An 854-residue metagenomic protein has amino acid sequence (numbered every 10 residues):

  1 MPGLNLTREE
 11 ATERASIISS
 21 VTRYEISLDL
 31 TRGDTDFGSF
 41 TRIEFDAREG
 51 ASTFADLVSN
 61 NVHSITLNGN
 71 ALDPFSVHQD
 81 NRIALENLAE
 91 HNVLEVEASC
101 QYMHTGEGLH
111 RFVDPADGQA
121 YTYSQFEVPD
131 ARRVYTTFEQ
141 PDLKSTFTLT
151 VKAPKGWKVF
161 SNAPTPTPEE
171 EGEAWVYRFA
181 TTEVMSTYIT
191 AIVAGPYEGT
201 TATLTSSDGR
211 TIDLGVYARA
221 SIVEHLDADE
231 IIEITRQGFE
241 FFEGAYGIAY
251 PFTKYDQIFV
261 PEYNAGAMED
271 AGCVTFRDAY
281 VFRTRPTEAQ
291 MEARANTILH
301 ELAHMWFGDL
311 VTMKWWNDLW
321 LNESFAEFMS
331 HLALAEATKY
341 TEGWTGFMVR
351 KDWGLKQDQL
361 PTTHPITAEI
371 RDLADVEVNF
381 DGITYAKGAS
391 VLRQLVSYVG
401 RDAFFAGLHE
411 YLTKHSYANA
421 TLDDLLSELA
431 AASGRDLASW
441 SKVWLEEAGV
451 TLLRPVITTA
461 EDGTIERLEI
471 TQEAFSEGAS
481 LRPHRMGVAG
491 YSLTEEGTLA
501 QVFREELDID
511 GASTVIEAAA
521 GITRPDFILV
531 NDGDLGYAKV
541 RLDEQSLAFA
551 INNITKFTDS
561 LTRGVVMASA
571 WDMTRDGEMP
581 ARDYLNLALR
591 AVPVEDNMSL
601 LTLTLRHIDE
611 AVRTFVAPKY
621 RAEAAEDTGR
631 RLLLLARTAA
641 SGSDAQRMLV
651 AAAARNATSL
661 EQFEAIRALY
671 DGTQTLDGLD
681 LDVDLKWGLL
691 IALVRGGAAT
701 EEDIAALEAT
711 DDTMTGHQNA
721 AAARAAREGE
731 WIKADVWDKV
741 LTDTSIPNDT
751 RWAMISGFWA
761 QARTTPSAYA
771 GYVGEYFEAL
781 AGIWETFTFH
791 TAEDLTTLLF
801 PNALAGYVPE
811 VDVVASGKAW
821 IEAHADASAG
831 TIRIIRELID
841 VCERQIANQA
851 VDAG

Functional and structural regions predicted by a protein language model:
M1-G38, P115-Y121, P141, A438-K442: N-terminal, polar/Ser/Thr-rich
R8-S16, E97-T148, G195-T200, D534-S560 (+1 more regions): Glycine/proline-rich low-complexity spacer/linker segments in large multi-domain proteins
S39, F126-P129, T137-L299, F328-H331 (+4 more regions): Hydrophobic helix-coil surface modules that form long, contiguous segments used for peptide/substrate interaction
R42-S59, E139, T148-P154, D423 (+1 more regions): Surface-exposed beta-strand/loop patches in extracellular or lumenal glycoproteins
T53, L57-P115, T136-E139, A512-R524: A surface-exposed beta-strand-loop module
N61-N68, L437-A438, V450-N531: Beta-strand-rich binding/interaction modules
N70, F179, G215-A479, L603 (+4 more regions): Hydrophobic alpha-helical and helix-loop surface patches within well-folded domains that function as non-catalytic
K351, G382, I465, G478-S480 (+2 more regions): Long, ordered, helix-rich scaffold segments
